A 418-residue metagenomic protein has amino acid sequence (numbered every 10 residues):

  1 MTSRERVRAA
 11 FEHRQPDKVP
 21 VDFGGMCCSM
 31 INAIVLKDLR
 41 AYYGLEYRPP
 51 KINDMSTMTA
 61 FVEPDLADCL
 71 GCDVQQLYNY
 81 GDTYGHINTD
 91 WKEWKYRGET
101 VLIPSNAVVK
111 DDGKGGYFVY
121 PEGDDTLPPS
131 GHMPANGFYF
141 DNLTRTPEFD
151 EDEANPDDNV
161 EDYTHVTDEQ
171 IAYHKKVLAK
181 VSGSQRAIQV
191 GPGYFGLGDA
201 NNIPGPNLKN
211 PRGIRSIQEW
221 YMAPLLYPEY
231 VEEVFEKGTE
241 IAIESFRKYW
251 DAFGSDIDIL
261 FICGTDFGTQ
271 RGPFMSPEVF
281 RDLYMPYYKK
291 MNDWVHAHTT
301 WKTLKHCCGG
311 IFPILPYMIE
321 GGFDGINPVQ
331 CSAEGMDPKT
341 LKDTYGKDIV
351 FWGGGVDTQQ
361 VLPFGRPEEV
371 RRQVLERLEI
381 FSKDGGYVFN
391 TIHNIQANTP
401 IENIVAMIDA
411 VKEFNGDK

Functional and structural regions predicted by a protein language model:
M1-R40, L45-N53, F140-K418: Active-site loop segments of alpha/beta catalytic cores
T2, G71, W94-G98, D266: Residue-level detector of functionally special positions within alpha-helical transmembrane segments of multi-pass
C28-M30, H86, D124-G131, L197-G198: Short, surface-exposed beta-strand/loop "edge" segments at domain boundaries and coil↔beta transitions
T59-Q76: Catalytic domains of carbohydrate-active enzymes, especially glycoside hydrolases
C72, N79-D82, E122-D124: Beta-hairpin (beta-strand-turn-beta-strand) motif
Q75-Y78, R186: Short secondary-structure capping/junction motifs at helix and strand boundaries
L77-K92, P192-L197: Short, glycine/charge-rich beta-strand/loop segments that flank catalytic centers and engage negatively charged groups
W94-Y173: A gly/proline- and charged-residue-enriched helix-loop-helix capping module
